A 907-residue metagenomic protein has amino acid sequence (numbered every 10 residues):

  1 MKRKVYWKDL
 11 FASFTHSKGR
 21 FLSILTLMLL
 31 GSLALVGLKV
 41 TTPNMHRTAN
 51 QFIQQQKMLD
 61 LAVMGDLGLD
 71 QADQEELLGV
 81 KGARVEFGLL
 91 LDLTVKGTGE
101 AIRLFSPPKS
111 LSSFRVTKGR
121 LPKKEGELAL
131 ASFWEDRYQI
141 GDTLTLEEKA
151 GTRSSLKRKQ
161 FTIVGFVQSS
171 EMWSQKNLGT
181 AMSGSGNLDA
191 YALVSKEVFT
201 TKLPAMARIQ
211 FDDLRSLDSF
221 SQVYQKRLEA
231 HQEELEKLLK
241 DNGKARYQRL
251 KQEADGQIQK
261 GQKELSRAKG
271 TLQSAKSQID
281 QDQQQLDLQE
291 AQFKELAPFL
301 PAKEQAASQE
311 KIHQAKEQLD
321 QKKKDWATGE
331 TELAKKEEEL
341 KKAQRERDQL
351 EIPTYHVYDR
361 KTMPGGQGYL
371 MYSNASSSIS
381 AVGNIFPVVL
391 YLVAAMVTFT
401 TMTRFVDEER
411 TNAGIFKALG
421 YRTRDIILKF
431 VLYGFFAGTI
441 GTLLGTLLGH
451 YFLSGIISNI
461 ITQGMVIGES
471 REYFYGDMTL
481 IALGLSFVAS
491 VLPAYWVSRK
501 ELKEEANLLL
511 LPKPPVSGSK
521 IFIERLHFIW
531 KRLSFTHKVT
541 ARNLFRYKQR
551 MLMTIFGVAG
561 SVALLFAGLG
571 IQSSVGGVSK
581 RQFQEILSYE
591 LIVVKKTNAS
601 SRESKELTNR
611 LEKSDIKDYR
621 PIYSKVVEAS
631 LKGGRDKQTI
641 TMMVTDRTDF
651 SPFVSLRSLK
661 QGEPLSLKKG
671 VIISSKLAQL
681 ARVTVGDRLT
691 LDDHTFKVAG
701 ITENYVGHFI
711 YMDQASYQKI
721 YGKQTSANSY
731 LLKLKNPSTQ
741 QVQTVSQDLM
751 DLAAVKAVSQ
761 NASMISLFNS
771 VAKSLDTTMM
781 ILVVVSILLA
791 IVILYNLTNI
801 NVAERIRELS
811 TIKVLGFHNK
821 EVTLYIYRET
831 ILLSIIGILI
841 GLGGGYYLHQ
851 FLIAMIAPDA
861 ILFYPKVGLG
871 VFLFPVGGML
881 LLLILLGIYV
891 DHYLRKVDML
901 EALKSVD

Functional and structural regions predicted by a protein language model:
M1-L33, V431, S519-G560, N801-E804 (+3 more regions): N-terminal Sec/SRP start-transfer signal
K2-K4, L502-I521, H892-D907: Short cytosolic juxtamembrane segments of multi-pass membrane proteins
R3-L392, V578, Q582-L591, T702-V785: Membrane transport/envelope proteins' first extracytoplasmic loop
D9, T15-S17, M396-F435, D776 (+1 more regions): Interfacial "coupling" helices/loops that link adjacent transmembrane helices in transporter permeases
H16-N44, D60-A62, F435, L443 (+3 more regions): Short, strongly hydrophobic transmembrane alpha-helices
F399-R404, E409-T411, F435-I467, G476-K503 (+3 more regions): Small-residue-rich transmembrane alpha-helices
F535-K668, S675-K676: Juxtamembrane segments of multi-pass membrane proteins
N728-K733, S746-A854, P858-Y889, A902-V906: C-terminal transmembrane helical bundles of large multi-pass transporters and their helix-start/helix-kink determinants
